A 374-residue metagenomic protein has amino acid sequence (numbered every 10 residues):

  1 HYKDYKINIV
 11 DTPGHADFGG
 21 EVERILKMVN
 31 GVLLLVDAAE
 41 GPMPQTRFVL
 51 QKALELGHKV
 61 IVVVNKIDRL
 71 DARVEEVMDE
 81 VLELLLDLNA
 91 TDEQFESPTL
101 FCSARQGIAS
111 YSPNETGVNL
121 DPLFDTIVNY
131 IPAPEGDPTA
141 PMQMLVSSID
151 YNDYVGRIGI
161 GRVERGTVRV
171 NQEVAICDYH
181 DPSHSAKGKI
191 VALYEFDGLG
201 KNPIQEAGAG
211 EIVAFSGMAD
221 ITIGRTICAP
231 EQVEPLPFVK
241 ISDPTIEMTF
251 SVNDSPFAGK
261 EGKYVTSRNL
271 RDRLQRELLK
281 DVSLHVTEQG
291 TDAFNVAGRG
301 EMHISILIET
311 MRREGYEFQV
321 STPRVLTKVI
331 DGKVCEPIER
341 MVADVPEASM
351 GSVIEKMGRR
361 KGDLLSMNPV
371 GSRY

Functional and structural regions predicted by a protein language model:
H1-R24, L86-A90, F95, C102-G107 (+4 more regions): P-loop NTPase nucleotide-binding/switch module
Y5-I7, T12-G19, L26-L50, L54-E76: Conserved Switch II/interswitch segment of TRAFAC-class P-loop GTPases
I9-D11, I25, L33, T46 (+12 more regions): Residue-level signature of catalytic and energy-coupling elements of molecular machines, predominantly ATP/GTP-dependent
D17, M43-P44, R69-E75, G107-S112 (+3 more regions): Switch/connector loops and helix/strand junctions flanking conserved nucleotide-binding motifs in nucleotide-processing
E21-R24, M28, Q45-K52, E76-L84 (+2 more regions): Alpha-helical scaffold elements adjacent to nucleotide-binding pockets in ATP/GTP-utilizing enzyme cores
K59, D68-P132: Canonical P-loop GTPase G-domain recognition
V63-D71, Q106-I108, S112-E115, E164 (+2 more regions): Conserved short loop/turn motifs at secondary-structure junctions
E96-P98, D125-N129, G159-Y374: Accessory interaction regions appended to the cores of large information-processing enzymes
